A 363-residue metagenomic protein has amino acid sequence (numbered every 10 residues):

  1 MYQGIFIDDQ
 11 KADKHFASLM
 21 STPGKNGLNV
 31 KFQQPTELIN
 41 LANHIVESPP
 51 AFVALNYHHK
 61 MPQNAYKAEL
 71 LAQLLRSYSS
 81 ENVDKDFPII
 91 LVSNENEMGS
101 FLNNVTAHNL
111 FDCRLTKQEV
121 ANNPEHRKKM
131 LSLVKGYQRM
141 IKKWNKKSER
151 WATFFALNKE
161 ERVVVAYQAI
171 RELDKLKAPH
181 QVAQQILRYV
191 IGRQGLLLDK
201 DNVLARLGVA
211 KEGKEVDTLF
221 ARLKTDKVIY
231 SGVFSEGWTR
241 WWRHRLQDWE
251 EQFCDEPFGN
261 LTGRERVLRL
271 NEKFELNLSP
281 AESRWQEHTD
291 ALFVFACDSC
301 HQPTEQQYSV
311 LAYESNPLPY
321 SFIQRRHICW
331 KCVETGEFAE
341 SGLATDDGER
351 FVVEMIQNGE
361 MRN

Functional and structural regions predicted by a protein language model:
M1-P23, V53: Conserved acidic segment of CheY-like receiver
D9-H15, T36-I39, Y57-N64, E95-G99 (+5 more regions): Short acidic, S/G/P-rich loop/turn micro-motifs used as interaction or catalytic elements
N26-V46: A short, well-structured beta->alpha microelement
N40-L41, A51-D86, N94-E95, S100-F101: Conserved phosphotransfer microenvironments
P49-P50, F111: Local beta-strand N-terminus motif with an aromatic residue
Y78, V83-V164: Acidic metal-coordinating catalytic centers involved in nucleic-acid phosphodiester chemistry
E125-L246: Charge-rich interaction segments
A205-N363: Flexible loop/N-cap segments at domain edges
